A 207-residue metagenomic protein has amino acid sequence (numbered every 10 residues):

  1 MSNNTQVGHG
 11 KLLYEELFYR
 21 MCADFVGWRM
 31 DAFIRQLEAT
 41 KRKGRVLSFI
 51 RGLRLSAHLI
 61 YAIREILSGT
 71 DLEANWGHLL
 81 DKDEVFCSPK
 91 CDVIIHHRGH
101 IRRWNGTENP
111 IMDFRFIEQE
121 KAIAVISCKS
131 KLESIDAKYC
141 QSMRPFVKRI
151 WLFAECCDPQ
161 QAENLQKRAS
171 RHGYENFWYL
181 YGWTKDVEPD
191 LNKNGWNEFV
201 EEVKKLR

Functional and structural regions predicted by a protein language model:
M1-R207: Intrinsically disordered, low-complexity Ser/Thr/Pro/Gly-rich regulatory segments
